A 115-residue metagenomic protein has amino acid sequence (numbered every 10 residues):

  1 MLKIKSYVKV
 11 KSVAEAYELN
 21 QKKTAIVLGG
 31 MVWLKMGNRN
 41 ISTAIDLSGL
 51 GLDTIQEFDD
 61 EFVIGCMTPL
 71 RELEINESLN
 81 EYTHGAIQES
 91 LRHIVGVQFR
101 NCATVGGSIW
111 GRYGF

Functional and structural regions predicted by a protein language model:
M1-F115: C-terminal structural segment of proteins
